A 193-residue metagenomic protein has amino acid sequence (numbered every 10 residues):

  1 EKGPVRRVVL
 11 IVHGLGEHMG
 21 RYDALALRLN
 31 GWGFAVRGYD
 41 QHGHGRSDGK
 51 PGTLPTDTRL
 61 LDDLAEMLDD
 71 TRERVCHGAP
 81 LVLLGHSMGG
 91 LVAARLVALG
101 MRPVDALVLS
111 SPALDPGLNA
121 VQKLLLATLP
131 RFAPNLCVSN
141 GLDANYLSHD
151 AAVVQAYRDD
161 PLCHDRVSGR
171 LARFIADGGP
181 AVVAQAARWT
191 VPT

Functional and structural regions predicted by a protein language model:
K2-V8, T190: Proline/glycine-enriched tight loop/beta-turn segments at coil->beta junctions that connect or precede beta-strands
G14-E17: Active-site glycine-rich loops that stabilize anionic/oxyanionic intermediates across multiple enzyme folds
R21, A26-G49: Conserved alpha/beta-hydrolase
L54-E73: Alpha/beta-hydrolase active-site loop
V75-H86: Alpha/beta-hydrolase fold nucleophile elbow
G85-G89, A93: Gly/Ala-rich beta-loop-alpha elbow adjacent to hydrolase catalytic centers
A98, R102-F132: Flexible "cap/lid" loop of the alpha/beta hydrolase fold
N145-T193: Serine-hydrolase catalytic core
